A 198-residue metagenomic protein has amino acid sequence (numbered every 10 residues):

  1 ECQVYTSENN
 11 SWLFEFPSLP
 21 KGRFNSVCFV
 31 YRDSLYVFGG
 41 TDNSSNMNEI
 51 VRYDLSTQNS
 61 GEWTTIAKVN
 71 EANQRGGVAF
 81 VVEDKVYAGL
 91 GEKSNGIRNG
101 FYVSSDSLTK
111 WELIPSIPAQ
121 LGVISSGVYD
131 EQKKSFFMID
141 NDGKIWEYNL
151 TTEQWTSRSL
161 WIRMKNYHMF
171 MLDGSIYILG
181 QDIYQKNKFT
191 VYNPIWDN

Functional and structural regions predicted by a protein language model:
E1-N198: Kelch-like beta-propeller repeat domains
